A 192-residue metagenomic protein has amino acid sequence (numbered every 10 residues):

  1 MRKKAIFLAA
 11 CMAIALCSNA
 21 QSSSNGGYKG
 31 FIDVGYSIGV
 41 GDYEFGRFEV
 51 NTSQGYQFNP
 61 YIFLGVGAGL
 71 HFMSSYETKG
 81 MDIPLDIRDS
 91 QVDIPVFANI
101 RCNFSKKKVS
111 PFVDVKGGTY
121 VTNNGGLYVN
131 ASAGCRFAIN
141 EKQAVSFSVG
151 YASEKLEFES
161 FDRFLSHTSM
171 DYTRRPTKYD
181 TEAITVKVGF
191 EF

Functional and structural regions predicted by a protein language model:
M1-G26, V188, F192: Bacterial Sec-dependent N-terminal signal peptides
S23-G30, G39, K107-P111, V188-E191: N-terminal/domain-start segments enriched in small and hydrophobic, helix-friendly residues, covering either
Y28-Y56: Start-of-domain marker
K29-G35, G67-G69, D114-K116, S148-G150 (+1 more regions): Transmembrane beta-strands of outer-membrane beta-barrel proteins
G35-Y36, V40-D42, G69-D93, V121-N124 (+1 more regions): Flexible, solvent-exposed loop segments that connect beta-strands
F48, S53-A144: Gram-negative (and chloroplast) outer-membrane scaffold detector with strong preference for beta-barrel transmembrane
F97-I100, K178-F192: Outer-membrane beta-barrel "beta-signal"
F137-A138, A144-S166: A contiguous, mid-protein "functional segment" used to position or interact with cofactors/ions or partner subunits
